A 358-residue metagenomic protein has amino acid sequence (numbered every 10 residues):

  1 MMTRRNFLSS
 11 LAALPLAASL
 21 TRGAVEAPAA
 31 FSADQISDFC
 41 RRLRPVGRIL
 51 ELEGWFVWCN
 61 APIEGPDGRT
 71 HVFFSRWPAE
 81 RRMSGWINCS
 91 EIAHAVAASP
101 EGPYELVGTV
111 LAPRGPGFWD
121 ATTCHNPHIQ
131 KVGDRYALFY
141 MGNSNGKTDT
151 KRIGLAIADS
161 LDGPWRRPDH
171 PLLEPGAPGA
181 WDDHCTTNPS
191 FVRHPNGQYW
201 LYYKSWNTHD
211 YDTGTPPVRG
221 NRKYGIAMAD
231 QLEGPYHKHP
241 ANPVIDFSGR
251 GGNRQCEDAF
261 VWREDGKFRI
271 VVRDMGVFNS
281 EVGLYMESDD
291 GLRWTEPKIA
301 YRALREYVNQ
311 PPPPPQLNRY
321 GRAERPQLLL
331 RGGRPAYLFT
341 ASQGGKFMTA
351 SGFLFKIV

Functional and structural regions predicted by a protein language model:
M2-V358: Carbohydrate-active catalytic/glycan-binding domains of CAZyme proteins, especially the secreted or lumenal ectodomains
